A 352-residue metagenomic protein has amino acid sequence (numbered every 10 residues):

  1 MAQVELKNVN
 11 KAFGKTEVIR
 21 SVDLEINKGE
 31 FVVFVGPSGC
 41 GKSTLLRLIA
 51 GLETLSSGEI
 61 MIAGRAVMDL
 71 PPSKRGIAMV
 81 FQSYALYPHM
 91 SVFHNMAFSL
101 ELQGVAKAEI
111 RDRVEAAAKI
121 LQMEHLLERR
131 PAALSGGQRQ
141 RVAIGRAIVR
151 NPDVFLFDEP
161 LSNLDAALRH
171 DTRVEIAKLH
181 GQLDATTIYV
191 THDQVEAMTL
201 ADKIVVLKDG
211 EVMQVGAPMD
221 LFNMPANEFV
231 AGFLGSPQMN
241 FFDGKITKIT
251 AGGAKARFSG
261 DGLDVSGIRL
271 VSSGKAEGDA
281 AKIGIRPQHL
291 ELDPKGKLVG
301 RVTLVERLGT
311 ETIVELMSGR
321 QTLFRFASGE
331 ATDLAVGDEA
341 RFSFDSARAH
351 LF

Functional and structural regions predicted by a protein language model:
V22-V33: Pre-Walker A (P-loop) beta-loop-beta motif of ABC nucleotide-binding domains
F31, P72-F229: ABC ATPase nucleotide-binding domains
V35-P37: The feature captures the beta-strand-to-loop junction immediately N-terminal to the Walker
A50: Helix-to-loop junction immediately C-terminal to a conserved catalytic motif
G58-A66: Conserved ABC transporter NBD signature motif
P237-F241, K248-F352: Non-catalytic connector elements of ABC transporters
